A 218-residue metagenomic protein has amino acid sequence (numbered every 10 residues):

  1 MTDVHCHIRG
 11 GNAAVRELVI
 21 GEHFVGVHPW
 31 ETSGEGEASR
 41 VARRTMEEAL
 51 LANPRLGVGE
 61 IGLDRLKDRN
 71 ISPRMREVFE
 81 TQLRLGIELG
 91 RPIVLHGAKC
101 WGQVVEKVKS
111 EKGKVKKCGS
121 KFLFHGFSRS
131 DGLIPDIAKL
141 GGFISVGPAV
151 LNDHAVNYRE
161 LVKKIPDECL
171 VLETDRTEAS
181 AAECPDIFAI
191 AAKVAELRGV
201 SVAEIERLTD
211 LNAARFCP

Functional and structural regions predicted by a protein language model:
M1-P218: Mid-domain alpha/beta scaffold segments of enzyme catalytic cores
